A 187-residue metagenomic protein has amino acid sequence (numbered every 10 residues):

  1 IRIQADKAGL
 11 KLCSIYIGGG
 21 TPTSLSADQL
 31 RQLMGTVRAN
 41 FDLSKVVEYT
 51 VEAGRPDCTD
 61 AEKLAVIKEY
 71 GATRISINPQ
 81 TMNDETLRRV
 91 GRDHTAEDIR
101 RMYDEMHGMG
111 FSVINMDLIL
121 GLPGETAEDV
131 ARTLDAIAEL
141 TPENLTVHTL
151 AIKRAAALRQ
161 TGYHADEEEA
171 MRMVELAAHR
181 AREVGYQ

Functional and structural regions predicted by a protein language model:
I1-R182: Conserved non-cysteine loop/helix-boundary elements of the Radical SAM core domain that shape
